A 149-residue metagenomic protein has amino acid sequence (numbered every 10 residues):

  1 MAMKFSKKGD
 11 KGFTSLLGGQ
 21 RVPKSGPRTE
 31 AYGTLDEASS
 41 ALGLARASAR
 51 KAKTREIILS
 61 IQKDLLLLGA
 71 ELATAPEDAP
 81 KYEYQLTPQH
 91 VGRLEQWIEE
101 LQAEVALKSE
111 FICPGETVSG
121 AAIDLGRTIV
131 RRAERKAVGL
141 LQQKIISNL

Functional and structural regions predicted by a protein language model:
M1-L149: Phosphate/pyrophosphate-binding loop motifs in nucleotide- or prenyl diphosphate-using proteins
